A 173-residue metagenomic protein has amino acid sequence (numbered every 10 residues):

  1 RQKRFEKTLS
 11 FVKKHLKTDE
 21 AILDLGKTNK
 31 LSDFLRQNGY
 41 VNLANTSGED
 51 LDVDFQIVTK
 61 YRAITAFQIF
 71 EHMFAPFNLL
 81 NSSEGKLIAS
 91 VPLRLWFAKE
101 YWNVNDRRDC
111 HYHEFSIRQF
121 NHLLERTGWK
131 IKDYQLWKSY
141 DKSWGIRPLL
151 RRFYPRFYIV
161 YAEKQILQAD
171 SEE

Functional and structural regions predicted by a protein language model:
R1-A63, F77-L80, C110-R118, H122 (+1 more regions): Conserved N-terminal segment of class I S-adenosyl-L-methionine
E20, V41, G85-K86, W129: A structural micro-motif
L23, F67, A89: Active-site flanking residues adjacent to catalytic metal/cofactor-binding acidic residues
A63-I69: A short beta-strand submotif of the Rossmann-like class I SAM-dependent methyltransferase core that lines
F74-N78, K99: Short N-terminal helix/helix-N-cap motif within the alpha/beta-hydrolase-1
F77-A89: A short glycine-rich, Lys/Arg-flanked "PGG" loop and its adjoining helix->strand segment in the class I
A89-H113: Short, glycine-/aromatic-enriched active-site segment of Class I SAM-dependent methyltransferases
L123-W129: A structural motif corresponding to the C-terminal end of an alpha-helix and its immediate exit/capping segment
